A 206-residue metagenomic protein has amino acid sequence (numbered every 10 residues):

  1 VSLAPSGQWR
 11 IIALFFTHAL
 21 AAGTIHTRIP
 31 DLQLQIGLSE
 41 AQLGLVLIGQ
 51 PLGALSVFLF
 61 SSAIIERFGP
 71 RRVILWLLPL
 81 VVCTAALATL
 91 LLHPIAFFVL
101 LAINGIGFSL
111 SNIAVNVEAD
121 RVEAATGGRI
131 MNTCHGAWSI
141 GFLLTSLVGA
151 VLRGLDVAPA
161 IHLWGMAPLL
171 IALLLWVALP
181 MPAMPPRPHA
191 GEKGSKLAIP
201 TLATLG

Functional and structural regions predicted by a protein language model:
S2-L34, A102-I103, A198-G206: Pair of pore-lining "gating" transmembrane helices in MFS-fold secondary transporters
F15, G44-P51: Short hydrophobic/aromatic, small-residue-rich stretches within specific transmembrane helices of secondary active
Q50-L52, S139-L144: Short hydrophobic/small-residue motifs within alpha-helical transmembrane segments of multi-pass transporter-like
S56-P70, R153: Helix-to-loop junctions at the C-terminal end of transmembrane segments in multipass secondary transporters
R72-L87, A167: Structural signature of the two symmetry-related core transmembrane helices
T89-L100: Helix-loop junctions at membrane interfaces in 12-TM secondary transporters
S109-A125: Intracellular juxtamembrane helix-capping segments at the cytosolic ends of symmetry-related transmembrane helices
I161-L179, A203-G206: Symmetry-related core transmembrane helices of the 12-TM Major Facilitator Superfamily/SLC fold
